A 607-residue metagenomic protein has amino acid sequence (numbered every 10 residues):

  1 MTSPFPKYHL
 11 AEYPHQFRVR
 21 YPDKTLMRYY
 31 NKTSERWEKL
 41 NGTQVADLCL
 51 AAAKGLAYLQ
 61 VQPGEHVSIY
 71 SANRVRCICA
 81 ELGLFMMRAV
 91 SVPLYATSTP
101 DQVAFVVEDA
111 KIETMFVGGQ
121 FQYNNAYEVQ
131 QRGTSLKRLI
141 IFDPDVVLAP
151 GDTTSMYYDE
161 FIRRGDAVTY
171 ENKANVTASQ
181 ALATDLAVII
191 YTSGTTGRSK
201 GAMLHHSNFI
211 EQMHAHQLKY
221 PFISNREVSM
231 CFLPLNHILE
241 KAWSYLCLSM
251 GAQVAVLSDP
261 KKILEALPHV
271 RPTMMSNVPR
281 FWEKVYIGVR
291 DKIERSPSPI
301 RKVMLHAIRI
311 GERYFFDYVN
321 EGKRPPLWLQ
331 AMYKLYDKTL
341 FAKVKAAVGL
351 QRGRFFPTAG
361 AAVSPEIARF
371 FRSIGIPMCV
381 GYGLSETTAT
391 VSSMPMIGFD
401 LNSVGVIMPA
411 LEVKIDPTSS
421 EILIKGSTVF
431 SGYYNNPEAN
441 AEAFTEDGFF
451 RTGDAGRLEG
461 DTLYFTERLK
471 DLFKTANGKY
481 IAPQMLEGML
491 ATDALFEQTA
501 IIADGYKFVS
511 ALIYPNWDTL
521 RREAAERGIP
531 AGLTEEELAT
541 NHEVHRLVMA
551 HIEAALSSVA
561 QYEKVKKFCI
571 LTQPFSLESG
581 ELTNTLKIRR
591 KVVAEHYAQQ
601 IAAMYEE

Functional and structural regions predicted by a protein language model:
T2-Y8, Y123-A126, P150-L186: Flexible, low-complexity linker/hinge segments
D23-T25, V168-Y191, R198, F222-V228: Conserved pre-ATP/AMP-binding loop-to-beta segment of ANL
M27-L82, T99-A104, Y157-I162, L204-S207: Conserved AMP-binding/adenylate-forming core of the ANL superfamily
K39-T43, S179-Q180, A187-M213: Conserved AMP-binding A3 loop
M86-R164, L547: Structural core segment of the AMP-binding/adenylate-forming
I210-C231, L235-F341, R352: Conserved AMP-binding/adenylation subdomain of ANL enzymes
I407, L411-D416, E421-T475, T492: Conserved ATP-binding/catalytic segment of the ANL
Q498-I501, G505-K507, H545, M549-E607: Conserved C-terminal "lid"/linker of ANL adenylate-forming enzymes
